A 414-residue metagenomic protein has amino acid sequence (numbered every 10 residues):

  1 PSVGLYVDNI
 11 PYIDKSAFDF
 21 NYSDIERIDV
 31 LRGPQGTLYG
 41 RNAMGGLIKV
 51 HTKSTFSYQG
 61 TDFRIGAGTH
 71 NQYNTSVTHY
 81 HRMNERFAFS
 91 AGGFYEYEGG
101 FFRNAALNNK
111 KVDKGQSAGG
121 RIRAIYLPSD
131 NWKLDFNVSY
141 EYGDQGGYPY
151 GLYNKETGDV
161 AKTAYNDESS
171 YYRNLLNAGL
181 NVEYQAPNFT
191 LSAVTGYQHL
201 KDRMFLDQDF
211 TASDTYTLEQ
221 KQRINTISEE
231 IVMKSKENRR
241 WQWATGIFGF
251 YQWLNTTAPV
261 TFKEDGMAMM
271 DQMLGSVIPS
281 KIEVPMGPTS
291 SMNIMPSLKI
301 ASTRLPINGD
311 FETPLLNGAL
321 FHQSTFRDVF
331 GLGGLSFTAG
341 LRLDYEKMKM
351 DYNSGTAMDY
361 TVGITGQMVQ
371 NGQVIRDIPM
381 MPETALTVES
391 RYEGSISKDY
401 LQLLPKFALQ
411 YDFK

Functional and structural regions predicted by a protein language model:
S2-R32, G120: Short acidic/polar hinge/loop motifs at secondary-structure boundaries that mediate gating or recognition
Y6, V30, N42-R64, Y73 (+1 more regions): N-terminal periplasmic accessory domains that precede and gate Gram-negative outer-membrane beta-barrel machines
G40, G68-N71, V112-Q116, P128 (+5 more regions): Short sequence motifs at beta-strands and strand-loop junctions characteristic of Gram-negative outer-membrane
G60, A67-E98, F102, A106-Q145 (+7 more regions): Transmembrane beta-barrel wall of Gram-negative outer-membrane proteins
R103-K110, Y148-A164, D209-T217, T261-P306 (+1 more regions): Solvent-exposed loop segments that connect transmembrane elements
I125-S129, S139, M233-K236, F248-F250 (+1 more regions): Structural signature of Gram-negative outer-membrane beta-barrels, strongest in the C-terminal barrel of TonB-dependent
K133-L175, D202, D214, L218-Q222 (+1 more regions): Flexible loop and strand-edge segments within Gram-negative outer membrane beta-barrel domains
T190-F321, F326, M350-Y352: Replace "related TpsB outer-membrane translocases also match" with "some related outer-membrane beta-barrels such as
